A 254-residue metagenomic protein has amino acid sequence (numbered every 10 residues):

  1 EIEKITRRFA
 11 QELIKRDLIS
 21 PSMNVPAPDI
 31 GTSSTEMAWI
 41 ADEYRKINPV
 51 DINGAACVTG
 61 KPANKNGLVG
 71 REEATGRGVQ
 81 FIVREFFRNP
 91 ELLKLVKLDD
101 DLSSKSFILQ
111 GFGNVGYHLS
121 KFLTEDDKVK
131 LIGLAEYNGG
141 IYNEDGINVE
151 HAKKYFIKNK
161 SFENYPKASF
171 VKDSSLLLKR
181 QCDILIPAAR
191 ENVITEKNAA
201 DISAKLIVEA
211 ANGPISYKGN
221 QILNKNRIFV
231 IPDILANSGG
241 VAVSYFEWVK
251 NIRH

Functional and structural regions predicted by a protein language model:
E1-S103: Glycine/serine-rich phosphate-binding loop and adjoining beta1-alpha1 elements at the start of nucleotide-handling
E3-P21, A41-I52, V83-E91, N114 (+7 more regions): Structural signal for hydrophobic packing residues in well-ordered secondary-structure cores of soluble enzyme domains
K4, R8, G31-T35, W39 (+13 more regions): Conserved active-site and cofactor/substrate-binding residues in soluble primary-metabolism enzymes
P62, N66-K179: Glycine-rich phosphate/diphosphate-binding loop of Rossmann-like nucleotide-binding domains
F86, D201, K205-H254: Adenosine-phosphate binding glycine-rich loop
I108, I184-I186, V208: Structural motif
K172-C182, R190-I207: Rossmann-fold NAD(P) dinucleotide-binding segment
I186-R190, A211-N212: Short glycine-/small-residue-rich Rossmann-like dinucleotide-binding loops
